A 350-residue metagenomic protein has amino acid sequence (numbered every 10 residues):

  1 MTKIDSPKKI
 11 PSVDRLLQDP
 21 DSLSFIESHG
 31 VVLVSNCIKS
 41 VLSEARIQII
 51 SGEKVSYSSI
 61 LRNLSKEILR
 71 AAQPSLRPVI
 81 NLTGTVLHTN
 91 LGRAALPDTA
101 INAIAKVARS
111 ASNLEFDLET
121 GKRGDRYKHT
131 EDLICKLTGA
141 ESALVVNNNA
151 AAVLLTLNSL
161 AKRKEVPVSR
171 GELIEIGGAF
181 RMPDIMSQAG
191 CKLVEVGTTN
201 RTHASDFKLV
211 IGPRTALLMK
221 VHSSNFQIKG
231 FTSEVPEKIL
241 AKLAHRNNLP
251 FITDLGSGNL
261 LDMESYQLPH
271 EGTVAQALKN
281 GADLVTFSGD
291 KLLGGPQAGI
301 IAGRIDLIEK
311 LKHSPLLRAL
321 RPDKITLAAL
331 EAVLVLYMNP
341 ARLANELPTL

Functional and structural regions predicted by a protein language model:
M1-A71: Long amphipathic alpha-helical segments
I10-P11, I80-G84, L293-P296: Short Gly/Ser/Thr- and Asp/Glu-enriched loop/turn motifs at secondary-structure junctions
I38, S43, L82-T83, R93-E119: Glycine-rich phosphate-binding segment of PLP-dependent enzymes
L42-R46, T85, L292, P348-T349: Glycine-rich phosphate/diphosphate-binding loops and the adjacent beta-loop-alpha structural elements that coordinate
E53-L96, N102-I104: Long amphipathic N-terminal alpha/beta scaffold segment
L76-T83, F116-T120, K324, R342-N345: Short coil/turn segments at secondary-structure boundaries
G121-Y337: Conserved PLP-enzyme active-site core in the AAT-like
Y337-L350: Structural signature of PLP-dependent enzymes
